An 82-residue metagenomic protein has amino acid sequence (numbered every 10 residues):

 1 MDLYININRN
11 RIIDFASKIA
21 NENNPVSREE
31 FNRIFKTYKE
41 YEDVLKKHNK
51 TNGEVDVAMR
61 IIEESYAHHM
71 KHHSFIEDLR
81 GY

Functional and structural regions predicted by a protein language model:
M1-Y82: Charged, acidic
